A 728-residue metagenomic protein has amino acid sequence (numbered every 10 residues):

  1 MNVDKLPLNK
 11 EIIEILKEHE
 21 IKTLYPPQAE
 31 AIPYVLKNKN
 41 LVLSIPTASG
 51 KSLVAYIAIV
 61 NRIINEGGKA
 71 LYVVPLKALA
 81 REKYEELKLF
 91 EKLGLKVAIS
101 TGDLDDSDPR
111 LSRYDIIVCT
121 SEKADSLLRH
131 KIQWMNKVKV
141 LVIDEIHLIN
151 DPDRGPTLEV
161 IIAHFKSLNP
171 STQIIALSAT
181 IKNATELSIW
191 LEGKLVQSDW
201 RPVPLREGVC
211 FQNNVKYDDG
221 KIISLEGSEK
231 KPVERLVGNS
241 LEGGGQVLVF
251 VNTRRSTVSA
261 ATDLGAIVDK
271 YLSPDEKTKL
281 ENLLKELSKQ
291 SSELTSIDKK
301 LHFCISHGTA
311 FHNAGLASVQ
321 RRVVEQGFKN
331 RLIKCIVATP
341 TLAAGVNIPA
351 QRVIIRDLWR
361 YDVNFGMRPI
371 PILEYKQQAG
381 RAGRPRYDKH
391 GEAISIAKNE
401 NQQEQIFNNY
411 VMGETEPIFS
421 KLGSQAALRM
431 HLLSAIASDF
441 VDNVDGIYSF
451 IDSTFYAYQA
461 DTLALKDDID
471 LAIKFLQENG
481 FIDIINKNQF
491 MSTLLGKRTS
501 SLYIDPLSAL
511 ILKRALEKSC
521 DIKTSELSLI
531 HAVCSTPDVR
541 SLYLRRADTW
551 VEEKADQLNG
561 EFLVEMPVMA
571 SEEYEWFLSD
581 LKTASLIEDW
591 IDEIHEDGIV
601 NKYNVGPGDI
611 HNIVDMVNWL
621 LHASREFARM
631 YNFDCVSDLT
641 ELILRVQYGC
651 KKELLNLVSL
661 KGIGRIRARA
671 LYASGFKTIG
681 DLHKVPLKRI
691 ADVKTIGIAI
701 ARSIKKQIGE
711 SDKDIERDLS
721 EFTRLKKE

Functional and structural regions predicted by a protein language model:
N2-S44: Conserved pre-motif I regulatory segment
P33-K37, S52-E66, A163-H164: Walker A/P-loop NTP-binding motif
N61-E82, L168: Conserved SF1/SF2 helicase motif Ia
L71-Y72, R81-Y84, K92-A98, R255-C335 (+2 more regions): Conserved C-terminal RecA-like helicase domain
E122-D125, K131-P170, I174: SF2 helicase catalytic motif II
A163, L177-D263, A310, A314: Conserved interdomain linker/interface between the two RecA-like ATPase lobes of SF2 helicase motors
R352, W359-Y361, R368-N409: Conserved segment of the helicase C-terminal RecA-like domain
S434, D470-A472, E478-N479, D483-R665: C-terminal helical accessory/scaffold domains
